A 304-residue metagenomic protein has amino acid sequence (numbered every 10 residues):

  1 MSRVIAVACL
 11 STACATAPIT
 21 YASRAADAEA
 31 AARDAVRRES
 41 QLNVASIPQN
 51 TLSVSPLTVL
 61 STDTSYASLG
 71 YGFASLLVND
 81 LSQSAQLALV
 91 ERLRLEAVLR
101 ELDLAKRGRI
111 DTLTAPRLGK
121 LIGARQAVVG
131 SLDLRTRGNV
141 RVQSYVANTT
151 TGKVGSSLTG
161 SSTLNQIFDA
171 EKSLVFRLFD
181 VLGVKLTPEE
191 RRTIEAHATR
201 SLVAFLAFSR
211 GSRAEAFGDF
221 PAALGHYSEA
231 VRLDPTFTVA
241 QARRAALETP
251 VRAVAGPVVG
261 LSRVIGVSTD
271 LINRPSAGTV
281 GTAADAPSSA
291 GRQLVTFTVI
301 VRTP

Functional and structural regions predicted by a protein language model:
Y21-D34, R38-E39, E96-L206: Catalytic-center loop of serine/cysteine hydrolases
T51, P56, S65-R107, L178: N-terminal segment of the mature soluble domain
E248-A277: Alpha-helical linker/edge segments of TPR/alpha-solenoid repeat scaffolds and analogous pre-/post-domain helices
